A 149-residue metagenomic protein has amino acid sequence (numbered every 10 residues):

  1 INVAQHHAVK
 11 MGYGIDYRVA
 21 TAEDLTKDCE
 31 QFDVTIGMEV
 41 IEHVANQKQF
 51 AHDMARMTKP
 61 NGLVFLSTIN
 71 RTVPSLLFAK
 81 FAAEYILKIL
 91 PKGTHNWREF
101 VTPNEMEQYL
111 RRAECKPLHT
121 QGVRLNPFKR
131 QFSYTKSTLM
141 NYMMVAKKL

Functional and structural regions predicted by a protein language model:
I1-L76, P103-M106, M144-K148: Conserved SAM-binding loop
H7-Y13, F81-A82, F132-K136: Short low-complexity, flexible loop/linker segments enriched in glycine and/or proline with clustered acidic
D16-R18, L118-Q121: General small-molecule cofactor/ligand-binding pocket signal
T68, L87-E105: Acceptor-substrate binding/catalytic loop of class I
S75-Y85: Short, flexible, mixed-charge acidic loops at enzyme active sites
W97-T120: Short alpha-helix
R124-P127: Short beta-strand->alpha-helix junction loop in the catalytic core of nucleotide-activated group-transfer enzymes
R130-L149: Core SAM-dependent methyltransferase catalytic element
